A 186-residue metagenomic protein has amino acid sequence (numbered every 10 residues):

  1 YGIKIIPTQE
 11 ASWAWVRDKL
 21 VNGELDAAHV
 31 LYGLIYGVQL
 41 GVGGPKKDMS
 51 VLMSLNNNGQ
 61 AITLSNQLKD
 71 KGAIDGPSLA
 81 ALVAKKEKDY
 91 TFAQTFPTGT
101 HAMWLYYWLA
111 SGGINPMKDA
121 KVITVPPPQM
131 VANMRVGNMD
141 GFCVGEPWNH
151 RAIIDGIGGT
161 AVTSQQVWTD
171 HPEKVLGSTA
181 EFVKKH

Functional and structural regions predicted by a protein language model:
Y1-I123, D140-H150, I157-K174: Short, glycine-/small- and polar/acidic-enriched structural segments that line small-molecule recognition paths
L20-V21, N133-R135: Hydrophobic residues within well-ordered alpha-helices
L105, P127-V131: Functional cores that coordinate and move charged inorganic groups
R135-M139, E181-F182: Short, charged low-complexity intrinsically disordered segments located at boundaries of structured domains
V175-H186: Extracytoplasmic/periplasmic substrate-recognition and gating elements
